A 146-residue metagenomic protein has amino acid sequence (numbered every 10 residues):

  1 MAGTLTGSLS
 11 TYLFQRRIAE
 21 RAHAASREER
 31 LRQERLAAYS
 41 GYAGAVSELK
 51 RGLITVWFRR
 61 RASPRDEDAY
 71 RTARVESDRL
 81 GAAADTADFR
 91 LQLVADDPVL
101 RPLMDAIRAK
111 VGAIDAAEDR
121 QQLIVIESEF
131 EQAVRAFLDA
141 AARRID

Functional and structural regions predicted by a protein language model:
M1-S8: Alpha-helical transmembrane spans of integral membrane proteins, capturing the lipid-embedded, hydrophobic core of TM
L9-D146: Conserved non-transmembrane functional hotspots
